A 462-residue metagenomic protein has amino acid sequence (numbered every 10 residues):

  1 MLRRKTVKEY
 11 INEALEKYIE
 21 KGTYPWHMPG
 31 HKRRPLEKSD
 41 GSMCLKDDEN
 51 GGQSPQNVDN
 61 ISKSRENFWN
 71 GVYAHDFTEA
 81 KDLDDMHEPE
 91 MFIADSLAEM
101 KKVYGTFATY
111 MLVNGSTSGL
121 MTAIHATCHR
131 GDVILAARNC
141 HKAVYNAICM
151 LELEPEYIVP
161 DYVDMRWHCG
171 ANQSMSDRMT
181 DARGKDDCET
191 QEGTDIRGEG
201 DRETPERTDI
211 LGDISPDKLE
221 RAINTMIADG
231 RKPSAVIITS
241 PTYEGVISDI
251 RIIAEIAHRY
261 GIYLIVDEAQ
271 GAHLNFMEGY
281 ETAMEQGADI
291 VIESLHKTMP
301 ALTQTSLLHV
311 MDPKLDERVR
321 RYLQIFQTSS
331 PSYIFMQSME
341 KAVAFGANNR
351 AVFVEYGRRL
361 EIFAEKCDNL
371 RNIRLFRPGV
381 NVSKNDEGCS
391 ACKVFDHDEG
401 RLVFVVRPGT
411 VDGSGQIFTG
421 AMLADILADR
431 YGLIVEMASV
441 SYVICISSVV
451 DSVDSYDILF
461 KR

Functional and structural regions predicted by a protein language model:
M1-N70: N-terminal glycine-rich, Lys/His-bearing helix-loop that initiates the first secondary-structure elements of many
L2, V7, A14, V103-T106 (+3 more regions): Conserved PLP-enzyme active-site core in the AAT-like
M43, V58-I61, M175, M179 (+2 more regions): Short hydrophobic transmembrane-like helices used for membrane targeting/insertion
D47, Y73-G115: Conserved N-terminal alpha-helix of the aminotransferase class I/II PLP-enzyme fold
Q53-Q56, Q173, Q191: Low-complexity, intrinsically disordered or signal/transmembrane-proximal segments
Y110-L112, V236-T239, I444-S448: Short glycine-rich or small-residue beta-strand-to-loop segments that form or flank ligand, phosphate, metal/Fe-S
T180-T208: Long, intrinsically disordered low-complexity tandem-repeat segments
I362-R462: Conserved C-terminal alpha-helix-loop-beta "cap" of PLP-dependent enzymes that closes/shapes the active-site mouth
